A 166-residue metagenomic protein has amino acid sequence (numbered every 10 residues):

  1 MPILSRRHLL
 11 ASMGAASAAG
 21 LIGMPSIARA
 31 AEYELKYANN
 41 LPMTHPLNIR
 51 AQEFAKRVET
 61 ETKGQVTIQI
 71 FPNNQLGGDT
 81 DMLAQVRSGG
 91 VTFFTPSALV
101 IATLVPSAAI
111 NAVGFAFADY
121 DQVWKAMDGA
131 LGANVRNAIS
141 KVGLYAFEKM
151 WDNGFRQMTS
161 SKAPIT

Functional and structural regions predicted by a protein language model:
M1-A16: N-terminal secretory signal peptides and thylakoid transit peptides that target proteins across membranes
G23-A38: C-terminal segment of N-terminal export signals and the immediately downstream linker at the start of the mature
K36-A38, Q69, F94: Short, well-ordered beta-strand segments
K36-E53, N73-G77: Extracytoplasmic "Venus flytrap"
T44-Q69, A130: Short, polar/charged alpha-helical segment
K56, A84, S97-T166: Contiguous mixed-secondary-structure segments that line small-molecule binding/active-site clefts of soluble domains
E59-Q75, L144, T166: A local structural motif
G64-V66, M82-P96: Alpha-to-beta junction loops
